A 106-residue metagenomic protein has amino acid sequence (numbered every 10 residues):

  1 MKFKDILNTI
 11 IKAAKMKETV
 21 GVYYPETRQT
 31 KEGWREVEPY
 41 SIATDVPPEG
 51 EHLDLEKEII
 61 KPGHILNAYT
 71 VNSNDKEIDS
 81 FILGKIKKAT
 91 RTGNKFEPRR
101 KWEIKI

Functional and structural regions predicted by a protein language model:
K2-I106: Core beta-strand-centered patch of the WYL/Sm-like small regulatory domain
